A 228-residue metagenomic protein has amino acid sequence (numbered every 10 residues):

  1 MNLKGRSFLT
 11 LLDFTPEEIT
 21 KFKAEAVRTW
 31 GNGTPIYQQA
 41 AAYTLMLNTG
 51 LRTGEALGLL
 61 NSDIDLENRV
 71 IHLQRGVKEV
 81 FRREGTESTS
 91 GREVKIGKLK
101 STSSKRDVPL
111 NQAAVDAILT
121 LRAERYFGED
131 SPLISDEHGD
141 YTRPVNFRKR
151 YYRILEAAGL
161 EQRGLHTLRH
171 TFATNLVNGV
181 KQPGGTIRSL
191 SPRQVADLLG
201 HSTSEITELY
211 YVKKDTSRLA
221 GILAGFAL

Functional and structural regions predicted by a protein language model:
M1-T53, L57, E67, S103 (+2 more regions): Basic, Lys/Arg- and aromatic-enriched nucleic-acid-binding interface segment
D13-T15, I19-T20, P109-E161: Active-site/catalytic core of tyrosine-dependent DNA strand-transfer enzymes
G31-G33, R82-K98, G179-L190: Intrinsically disordered, low-complexity Ser/Thr- and acidic-rich flexible linkers and loops, especially at boundaries
Y37-A40, D140, P144, E161-V180: Short basic/aromatic active-site micro-motif
T44, N48-E55, R150-R153, T167-S202 (+1 more regions): C-terminal catalytic core of tyrosine-transesterase DNA break-rejoin enzymes
G58-A123: Conserved tyrosine-mediated DNA breakage-rejoining catalytic core shared by Y-recombinases
N68-G76, S131, G164-T167, N175 (+2 more regions): Short functional hotspots where side chains directly engage DNA or cofactors
R83-S88, I187-R188, L209-L228: DNA/chromatin major-groove-contacting recognition/catalytic segments
